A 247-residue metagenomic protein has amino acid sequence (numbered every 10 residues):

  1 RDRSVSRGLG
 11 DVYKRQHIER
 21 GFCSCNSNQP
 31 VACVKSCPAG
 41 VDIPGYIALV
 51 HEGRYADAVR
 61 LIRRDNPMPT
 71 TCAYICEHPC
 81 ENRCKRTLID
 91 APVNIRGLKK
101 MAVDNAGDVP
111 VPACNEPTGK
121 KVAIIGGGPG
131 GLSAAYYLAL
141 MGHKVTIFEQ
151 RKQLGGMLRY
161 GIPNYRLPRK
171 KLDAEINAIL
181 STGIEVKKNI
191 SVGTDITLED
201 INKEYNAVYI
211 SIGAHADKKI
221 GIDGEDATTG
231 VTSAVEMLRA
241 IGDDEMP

Functional and structural regions predicted by a protein language model:
R1-Y13: Single conserved hydrophobic/aromatic residue that forms the stacking wall/gate of nucleotide- or nucleobase-binding
K14-A32, Y55-P79: Immediate flanking context of iron-sulfur cluster ligation sites
P30-Y55, H78-D104: Iron-sulfur (Fe-S) cluster-binding segments and ferredoxin-like electron-carrier domains, especially [2Fe-2S]
V59-N66, E77-P79, L98, L158-N206 (+1 more regions): N-terminal Rossmann-like dinucleotide/flavin-binding domain of flavoprotein oxidoreductases that bind FAD/FMN
M101-E116, N177-T194, D217-P247: Glycine-rich dinucleotide-binding loop and its adjacent helix/turn
A123-F148, K188-T197, N202, A216-K218 (+1 more regions): Rossmann-like dinucleotide/flavin-binding elements
H143-R159: Glycine-rich FAD pyrophosphate-binding loop
N206-A207, S211-K218: Glycine-/small-residue-rich beta->alpha transition segments that form the dinucleotide
